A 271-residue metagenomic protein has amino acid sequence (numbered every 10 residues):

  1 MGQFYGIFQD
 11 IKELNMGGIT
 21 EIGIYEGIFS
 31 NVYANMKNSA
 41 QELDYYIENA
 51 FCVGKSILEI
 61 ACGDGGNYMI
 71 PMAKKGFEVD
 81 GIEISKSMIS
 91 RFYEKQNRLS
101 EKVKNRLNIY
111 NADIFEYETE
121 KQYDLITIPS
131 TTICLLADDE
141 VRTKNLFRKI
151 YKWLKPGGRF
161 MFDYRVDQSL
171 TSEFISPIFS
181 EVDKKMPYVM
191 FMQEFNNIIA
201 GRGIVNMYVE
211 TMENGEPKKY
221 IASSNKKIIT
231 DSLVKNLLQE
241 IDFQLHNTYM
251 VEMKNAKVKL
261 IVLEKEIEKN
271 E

Functional and structural regions predicted by a protein language model:
G2-K55: Conserved class I S-adenosyl-L-methionine
G54-G63: Conserved class I S-adenosyl-L-methionine
P71-E116: Class I SAM-dependent methyltransferase SAM/SAH-binding core
E118-L125: A short acidic, Gly/Pro-enriched loop at the edge of an enzyme's catalytic core that lines a small-molecule cofactor
T127-P129: A conserved beta-strand element that flanks and buttresses the S-adenosyl-L-methionine
E140, M161-K235: SAM-dependent methyltransferase
R142-P156: A short glycine-rich, Lys/Arg-flanked "PGG" loop and its adjoining helix->strand segment in the class I
D231-E271: C-terminal lobe and adjacent flexible extensions of AdoMet/dcAdoMet transferase-like proteins
